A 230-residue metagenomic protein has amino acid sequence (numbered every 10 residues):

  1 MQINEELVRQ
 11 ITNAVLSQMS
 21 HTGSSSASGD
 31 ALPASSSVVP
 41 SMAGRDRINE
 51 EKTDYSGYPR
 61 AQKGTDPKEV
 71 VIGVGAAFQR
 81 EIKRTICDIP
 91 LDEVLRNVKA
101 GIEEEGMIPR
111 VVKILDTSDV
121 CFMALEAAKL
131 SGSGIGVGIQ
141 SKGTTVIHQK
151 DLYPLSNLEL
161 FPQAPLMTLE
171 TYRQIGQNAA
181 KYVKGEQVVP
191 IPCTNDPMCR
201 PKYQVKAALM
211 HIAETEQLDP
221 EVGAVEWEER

Functional and structural regions predicted by a protein language model:
M1-I48: Protein-protein interaction and targeting regions used for scaffolding, dimerization, and localization
Q2-Q10, E50-T53, I89-E93, N97 (+3 more regions): Conserved active-site and cofactor/substrate-binding residues in soluble primary-metabolism enzymes
T12-G23, V98-G106, S131, I135 (+1 more regions): Structural signal for hydrophobic packing residues in well-ordered secondary-structure cores of soluble enzyme domains
T22-A27, G106-I114, E186-D196: Flexible, glycine/charged-enriched surface loops at secondary-structure junctions
S56-G106: Glycine-rich phosphate/diphosphate-binding loop of Rossmann-like nucleotide-binding domains
Q79-E81, I86, L155-R230: C-terminal binding/interaction regions
L95-A128: Active-site rim loops that border cofactor/substrate pockets in soluble metabolic enzymes
S118-L155: Glycine-rich phosphate-binding loop
